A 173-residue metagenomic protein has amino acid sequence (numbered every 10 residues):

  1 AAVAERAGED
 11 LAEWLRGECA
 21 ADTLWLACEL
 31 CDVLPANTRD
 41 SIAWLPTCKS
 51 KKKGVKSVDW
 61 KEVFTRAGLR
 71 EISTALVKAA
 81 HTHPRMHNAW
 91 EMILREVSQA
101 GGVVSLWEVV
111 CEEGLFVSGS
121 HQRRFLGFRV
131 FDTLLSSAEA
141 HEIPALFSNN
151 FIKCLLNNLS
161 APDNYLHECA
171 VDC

Functional and structural regions predicted by a protein language model:
A2-K51: Extended, regular secondary-structure scaffolds
V33-C173: Alpha-solenoid helical repeat scaffolds
